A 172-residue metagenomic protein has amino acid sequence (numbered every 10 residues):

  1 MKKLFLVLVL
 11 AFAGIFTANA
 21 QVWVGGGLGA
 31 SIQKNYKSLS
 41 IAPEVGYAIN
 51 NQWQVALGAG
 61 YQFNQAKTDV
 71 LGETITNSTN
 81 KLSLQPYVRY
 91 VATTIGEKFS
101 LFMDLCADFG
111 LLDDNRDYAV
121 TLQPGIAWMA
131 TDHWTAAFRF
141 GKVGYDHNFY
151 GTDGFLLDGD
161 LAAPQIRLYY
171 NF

Functional and structural regions predicted by a protein language model:
L4-G14: Sec-dependent N-terminal signal peptides
I15-A20: Sec/Tat signal peptide C-region and signal peptidase I cleavage site
V22-Q54: Start-of-domain marker
W23, G27, L157-F172: Outer-membrane beta-barrel "beta-signal"
G27-Q33, G60-Q62, C106-G110, G141-V143: Outer-membrane beta-barrel pore domains and translocons
G29-S40, F109-Y118, D158: Solvent-exposed loop/turn segments connecting transmembrane beta-strands in outer-membrane beta-barrel proteins
Y47-Q123, W128-W134, R167-F172: Gram-negative (and chloroplast) outer-membrane scaffold detector with strong preference for beta-barrel transmembrane
